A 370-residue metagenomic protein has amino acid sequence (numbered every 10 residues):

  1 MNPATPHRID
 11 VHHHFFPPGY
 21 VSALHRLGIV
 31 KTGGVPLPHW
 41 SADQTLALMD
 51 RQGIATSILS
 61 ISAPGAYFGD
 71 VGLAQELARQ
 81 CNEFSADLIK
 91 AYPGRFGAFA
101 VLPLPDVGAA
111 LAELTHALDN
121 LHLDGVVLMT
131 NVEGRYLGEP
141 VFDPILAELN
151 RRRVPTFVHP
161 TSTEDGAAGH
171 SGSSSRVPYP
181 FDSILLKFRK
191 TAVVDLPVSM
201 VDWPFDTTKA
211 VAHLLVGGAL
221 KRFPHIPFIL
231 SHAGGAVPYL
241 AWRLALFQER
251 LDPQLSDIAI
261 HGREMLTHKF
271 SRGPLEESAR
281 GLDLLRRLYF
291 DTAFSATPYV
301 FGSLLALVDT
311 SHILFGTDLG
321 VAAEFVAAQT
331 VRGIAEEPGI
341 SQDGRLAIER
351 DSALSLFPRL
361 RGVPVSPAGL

Functional and structural regions predicted by a protein language model:
M1-V11, F16-T56, E83-A91, A112-H116 (+2 more regions): Mid-to-C-terminal alpha-helical segments outside catalytic/metal-binding sites
H13-F15, L104, T161-E164, P180-L186 (+1 more regions): Short glycine-enriched loops at secondary-structure junctions
F16, S60-P64, A100-P105, T161-T163 (+1 more regions): Short, solvent-exposed turn/loop segments enriched in Gly/Ser/Thr/Pro and often Arg
R26-G28, A63-L77, G108: Surface-exposed, active-site-proximal loop segments in enzymatic domains
K31-G69, R95-P103, D124-L128: Divalent metal-dependent hydrolysis catalytic cores, especially in the metallo-beta-lactamase
V35-W40, A66-Y67, L104-A110, E133-P140 (+3 more regions): Acidic-and-aromatic substrate-binding clefts and catalytic sites of carbohydrate-active enzymes
L37-Q44, L77-F84, A109, L137 (+5 more regions): Soluble or luminal CAZymes and related metallo-dependent hydrolases
L118-L314, V365-L370: Catalytic pocket-lining loop regions of alpha/beta-barrel enzymes, especially the amidohydrolase/enolase/GH5 lineages
